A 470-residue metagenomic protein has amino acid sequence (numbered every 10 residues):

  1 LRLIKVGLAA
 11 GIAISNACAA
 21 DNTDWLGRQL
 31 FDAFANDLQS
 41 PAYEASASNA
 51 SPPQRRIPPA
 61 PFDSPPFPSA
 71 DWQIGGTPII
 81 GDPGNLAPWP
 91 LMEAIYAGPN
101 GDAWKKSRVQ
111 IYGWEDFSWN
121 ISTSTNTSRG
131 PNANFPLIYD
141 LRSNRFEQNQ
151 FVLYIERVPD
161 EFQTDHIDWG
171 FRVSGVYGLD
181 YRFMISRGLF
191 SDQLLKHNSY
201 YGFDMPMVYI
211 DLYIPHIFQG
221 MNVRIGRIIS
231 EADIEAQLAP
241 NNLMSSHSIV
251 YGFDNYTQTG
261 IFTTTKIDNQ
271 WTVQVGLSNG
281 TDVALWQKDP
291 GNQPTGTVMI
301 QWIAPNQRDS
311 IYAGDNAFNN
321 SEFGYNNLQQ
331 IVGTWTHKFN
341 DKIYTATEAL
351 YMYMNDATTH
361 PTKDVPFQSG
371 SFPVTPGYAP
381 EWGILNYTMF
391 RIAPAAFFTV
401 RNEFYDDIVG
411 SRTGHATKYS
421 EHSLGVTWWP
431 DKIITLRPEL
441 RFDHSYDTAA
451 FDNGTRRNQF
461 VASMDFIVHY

Functional and structural regions predicted by a protein language model:
L3, A10-G130: N-terminal periplasmic/intermembrane-space "pro-region" immediately following the signal or transit peptide
L3-V6, I225-I228, N402, P438: Hydrophobic alpha-helical segments, especially transmembrane helices and their immediate juxtamembrane helical caps
L8-N16, M464, Y470: Hydrophobic alpha-helical targeting segments used for export or membrane insertion
N22-D37, S46-N49, P53-S69, Q73 (+4 more regions): Outer-membrane beta-barrel pore domains
I95-Y96, M205, Q258, G383 (+1 more regions): Short, conserved clusters of charged catalytic residues that mark active-site and nucleotide-handling motifs
D102-T123, T127-D282, N292-T297, Q301-S310 (+2 more regions): Outer membrane beta-barrel
T125-T127, I185-R187, E235-A239, Q287 (+3 more regions): Outer-membrane beta-barrel and related beta-rich outer-membrane complex signature in Gram-negative bacteria
V283-L285, D356: Extracytoplasmic/secreted cell-surface and envelope-processing proteins
